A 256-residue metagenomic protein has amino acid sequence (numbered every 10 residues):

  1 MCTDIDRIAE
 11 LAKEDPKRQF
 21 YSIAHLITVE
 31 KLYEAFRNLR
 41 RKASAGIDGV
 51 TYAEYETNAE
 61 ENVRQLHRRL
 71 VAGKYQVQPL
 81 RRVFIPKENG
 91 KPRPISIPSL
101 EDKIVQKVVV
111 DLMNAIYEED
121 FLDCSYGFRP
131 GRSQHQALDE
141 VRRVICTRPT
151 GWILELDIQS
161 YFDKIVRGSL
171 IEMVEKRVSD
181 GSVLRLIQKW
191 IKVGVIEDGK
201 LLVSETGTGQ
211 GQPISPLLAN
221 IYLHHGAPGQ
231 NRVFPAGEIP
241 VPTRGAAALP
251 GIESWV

Functional and structural regions predicted by a protein language model:
M1-H25: Charged, compositionally biased N-terminal leader segments and the immediate start of the first structured element
E14, I27-R37: Gly/serine-rich nucleotide phosphate-binding loop at the start of the catalytic core of nucleotide/ADP-ribose-handling
A35-L39, V108, L186-I191: Short alpha-helical scaffolding segments that buttress acidic/His motifs in well-ordered protein cores
F36-L39, S44-T51: Short, charged alpha-helical motifs in flexible N/C-terminal segments and linkers
N62-Q65, R69-F84, E88, D120-R132 (+1 more regions): Conserved polymerase palm-domain catalytic core
F84, N89-P98, D102-K107: Glycine-rich active-site/cofactor-binding loop and its immediate structural neighborhood
L100-V110, W152, I171: Duplex nucleic acid-engaging cores and interfaces of nucleic-acid transaction enzymes
K107, D111-C124: Electropositive, glycine- and tryptophan-enriched low-complexity nucleic-acid-binding patches
